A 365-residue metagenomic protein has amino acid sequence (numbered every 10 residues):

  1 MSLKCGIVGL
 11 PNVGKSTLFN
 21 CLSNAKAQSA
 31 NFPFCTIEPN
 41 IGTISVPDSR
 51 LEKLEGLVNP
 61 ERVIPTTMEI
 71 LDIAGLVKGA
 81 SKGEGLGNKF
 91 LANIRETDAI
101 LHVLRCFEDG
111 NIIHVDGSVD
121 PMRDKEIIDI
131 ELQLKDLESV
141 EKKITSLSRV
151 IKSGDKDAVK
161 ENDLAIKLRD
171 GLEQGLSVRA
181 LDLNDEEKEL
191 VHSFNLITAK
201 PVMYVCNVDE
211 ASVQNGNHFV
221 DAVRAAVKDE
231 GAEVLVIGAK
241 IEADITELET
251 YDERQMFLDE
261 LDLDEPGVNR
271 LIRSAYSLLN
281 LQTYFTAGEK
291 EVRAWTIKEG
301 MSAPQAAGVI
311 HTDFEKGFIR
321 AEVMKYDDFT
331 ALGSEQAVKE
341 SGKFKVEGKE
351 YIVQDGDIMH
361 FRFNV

Functional and structural regions predicted by a protein language model:
M1-N111, E141-K142, L147: Conserved G1/Walker A P-loop phosphate-binding module
S2-V8, V13, F19, S146-I352 (+2 more regions): C-terminal-of-GTPase-core extension/linker across diverse P-loop GTPases
N24-A25, R50-L51, G75-V77, R105-N111 (+5 more regions): Conserved nucleotide-binding/hydrolysis micro-motifs of P-loop NTPases
A30-N31, I112-D116, G216-H218, L248: Short amphipathic alpha-helical segments
F34, D48-L51, I64-I70, E84-D98 (+8 more regions): Amphipathic alpha-helical transducer elements in NTP-driven molecular machines
L57-E61, S118, V338: Short intrinsically disordered coil segments
G87-S193, L235: Long, charged N-terminal accessory/stalk domains
